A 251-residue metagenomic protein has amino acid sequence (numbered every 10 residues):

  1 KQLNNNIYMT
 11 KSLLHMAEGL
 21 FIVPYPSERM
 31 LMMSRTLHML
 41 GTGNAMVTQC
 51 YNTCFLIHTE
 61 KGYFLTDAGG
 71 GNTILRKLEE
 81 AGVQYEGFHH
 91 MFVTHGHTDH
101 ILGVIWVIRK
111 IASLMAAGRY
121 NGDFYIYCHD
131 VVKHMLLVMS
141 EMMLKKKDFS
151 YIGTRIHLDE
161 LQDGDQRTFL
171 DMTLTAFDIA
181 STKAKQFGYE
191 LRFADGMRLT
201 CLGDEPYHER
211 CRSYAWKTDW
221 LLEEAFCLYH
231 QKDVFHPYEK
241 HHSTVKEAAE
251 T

Functional and structural regions predicted by a protein language model:
Q2-M9: Extreme N-terminal basic, low-complexity initiation segments that serve as generic localization/processing leaders
N6, L20-M32: Short, Lys/Arg-enriched N-terminal segments with co-localized hydrophobic residues within the first ~10-30 amino acids
K11-L13, E18-G19: N-terminal amphipathic/hydrophobic targeting modules at extreme N-termini, encompassing cleavable Sec/SRP-type signal
M33-A81, K185-D204, W220: Conserved beta-strand hairpin/beta-sheet module of binuclear metal-dependent hydrolase folds, prominently
L65-G69, F88-G96, G103, H129 (+2 more regions): Active-site neighborhood of phospho(di)ester-bond hydrolases with catalytic His/Asp-centered motifs
N72-F124: Active-site metal-binding motif and surrounding structural segment of the metallo-beta-lactamase
Y120-K185, A194: Metallo-beta-lactamase
P206-T251: Cap/insert and terminal regions of metallo-dependent hydrolase folds
